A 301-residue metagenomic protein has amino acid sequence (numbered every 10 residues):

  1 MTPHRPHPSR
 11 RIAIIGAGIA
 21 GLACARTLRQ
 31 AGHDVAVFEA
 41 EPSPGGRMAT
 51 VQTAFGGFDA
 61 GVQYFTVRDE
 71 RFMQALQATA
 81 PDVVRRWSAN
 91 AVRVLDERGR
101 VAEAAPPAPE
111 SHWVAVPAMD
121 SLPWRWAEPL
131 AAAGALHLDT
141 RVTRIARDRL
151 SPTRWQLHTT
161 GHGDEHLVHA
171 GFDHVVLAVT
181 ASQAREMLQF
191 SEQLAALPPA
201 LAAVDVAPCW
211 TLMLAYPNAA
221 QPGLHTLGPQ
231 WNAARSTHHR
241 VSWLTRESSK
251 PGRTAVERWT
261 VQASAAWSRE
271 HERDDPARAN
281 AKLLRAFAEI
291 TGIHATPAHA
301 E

Functional and structural regions predicted by a protein language model:
H4-A20: Beta1/beta-strand and adjacent pyrophosphate-binding region of the FAD-binding site in flavoprotein oxidoreductases
P8-R10, G163-H174: Core beta-strand elements of the Rossmann-like FAD/NAD(P) dinucleotide-binding domain in flavoenzyme oxidoreductases
T27, T50-R93: N-terminal FAD cofactor-binding segment of flavoenzymes
T27-A54: Glycine-rich FAD pyrophosphate-binding loop
G45, F58, H169-P229, I293-A295: Central helical "cap/lid" subdomain
Y64-F72, V101-E128, E270-A279: Short beta-strand to alpha-helix junction loop
L138-W155: A conserved short coil-to-beta-strand element within the FAD-binding core of flavoproteins
T211-E272, R278-G292: Active-site substrate-recognition segment that forms the wall of the catalytic cavity or substrate channel
